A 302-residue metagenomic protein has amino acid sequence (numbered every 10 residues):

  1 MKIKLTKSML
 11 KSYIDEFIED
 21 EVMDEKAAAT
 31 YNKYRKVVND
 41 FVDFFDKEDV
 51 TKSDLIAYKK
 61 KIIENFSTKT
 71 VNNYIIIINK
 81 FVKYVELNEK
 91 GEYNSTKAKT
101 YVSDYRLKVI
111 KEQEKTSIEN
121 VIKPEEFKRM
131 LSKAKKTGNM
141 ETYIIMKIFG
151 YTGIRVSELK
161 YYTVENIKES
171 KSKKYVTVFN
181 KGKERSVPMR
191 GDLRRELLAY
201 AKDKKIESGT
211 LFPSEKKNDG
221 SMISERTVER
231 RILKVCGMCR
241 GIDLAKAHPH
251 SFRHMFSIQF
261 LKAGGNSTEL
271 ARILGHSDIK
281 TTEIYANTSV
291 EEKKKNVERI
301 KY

Functional and structural regions predicted by a protein language model:
D15-T116: N-terminal core-binding DNA-recognition domain of tyrosine recombinases/integrases
Y31, I78, I145-M146, G153 (+2 more regions): Alpha-helix N-cap/helix-start motif at helix boundaries, enriched for small hydrophobics
V109-R129, G182-D192, K205-G209: DNA breakage-rejoining catalytic core of tyrosine-based enzymes
P124-V156: Basic, Lys/Arg- and aromatic-enriched nucleic-acid-binding interface segment
T152, Y161-E196: Conserved tyrosine-mediated DNA breakage-rejoining catalytic core shared by Y-recombinases
K181, L274, D278-R299: Catalytic-site neighborhood detector that most strongly recognizes the C-terminal catalytic loop/helix of tyrosine
R190-D243: Active-site/catalytic core of tyrosine-dependent DNA strand-transfer enzymes
I206, R230-R272: Short, basic (Lys/Arg/His-rich) helix/loop patches that form interaction surfaces in the mid-to-C-terminal regions
